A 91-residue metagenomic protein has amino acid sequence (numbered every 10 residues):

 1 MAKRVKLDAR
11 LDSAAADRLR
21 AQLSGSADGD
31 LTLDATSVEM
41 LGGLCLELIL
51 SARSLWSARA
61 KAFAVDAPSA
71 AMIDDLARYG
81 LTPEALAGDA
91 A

Functional and structural regions predicted by a protein language model:
M1-L44, L48-A91: STAS-like cytosolic regulatory interaction modules
